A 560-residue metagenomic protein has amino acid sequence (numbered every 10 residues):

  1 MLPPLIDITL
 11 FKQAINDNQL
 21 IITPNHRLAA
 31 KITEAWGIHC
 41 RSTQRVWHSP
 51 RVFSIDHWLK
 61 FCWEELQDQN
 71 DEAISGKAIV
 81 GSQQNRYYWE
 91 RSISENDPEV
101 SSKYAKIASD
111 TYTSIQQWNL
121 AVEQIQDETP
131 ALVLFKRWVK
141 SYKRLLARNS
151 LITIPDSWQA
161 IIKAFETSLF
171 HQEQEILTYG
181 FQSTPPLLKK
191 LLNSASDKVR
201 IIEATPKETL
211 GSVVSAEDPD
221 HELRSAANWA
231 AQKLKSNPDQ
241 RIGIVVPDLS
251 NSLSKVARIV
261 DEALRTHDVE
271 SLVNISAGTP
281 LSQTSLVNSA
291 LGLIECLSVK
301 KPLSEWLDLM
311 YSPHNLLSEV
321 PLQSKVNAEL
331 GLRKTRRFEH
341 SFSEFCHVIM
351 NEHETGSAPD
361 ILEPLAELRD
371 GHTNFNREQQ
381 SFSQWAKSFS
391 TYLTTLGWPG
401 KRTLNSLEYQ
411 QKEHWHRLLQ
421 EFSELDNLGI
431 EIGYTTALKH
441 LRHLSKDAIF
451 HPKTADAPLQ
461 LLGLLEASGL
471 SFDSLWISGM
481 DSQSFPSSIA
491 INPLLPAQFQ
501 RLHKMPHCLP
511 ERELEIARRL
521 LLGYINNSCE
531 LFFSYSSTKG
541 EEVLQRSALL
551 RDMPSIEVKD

Functional and structural regions predicted by a protein language model:
M1-D560: Polyanion-engaging groove/track-forming segments
